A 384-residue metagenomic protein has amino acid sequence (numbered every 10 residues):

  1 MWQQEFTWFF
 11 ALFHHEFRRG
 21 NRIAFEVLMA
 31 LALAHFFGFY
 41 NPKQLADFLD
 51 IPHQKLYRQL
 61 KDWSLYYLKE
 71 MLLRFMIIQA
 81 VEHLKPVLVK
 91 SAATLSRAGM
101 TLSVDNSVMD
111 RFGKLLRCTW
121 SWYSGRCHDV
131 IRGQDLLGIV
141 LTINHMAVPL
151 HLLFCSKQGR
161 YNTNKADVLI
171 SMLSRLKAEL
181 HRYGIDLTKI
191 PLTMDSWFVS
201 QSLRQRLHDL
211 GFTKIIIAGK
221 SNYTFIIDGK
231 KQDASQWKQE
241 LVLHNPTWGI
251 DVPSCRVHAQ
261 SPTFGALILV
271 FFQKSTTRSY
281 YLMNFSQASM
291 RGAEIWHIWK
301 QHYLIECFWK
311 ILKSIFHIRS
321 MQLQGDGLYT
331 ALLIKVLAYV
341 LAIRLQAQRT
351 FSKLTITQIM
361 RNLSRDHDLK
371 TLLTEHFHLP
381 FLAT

Functional and structural regions predicted by a protein language model:
M1-K69, L73: Gly/serine-rich nucleotide phosphate-binding loop at the start of the catalytic core of nucleotide/ADP-ribose-handling
M1-N21, R97, M146-T384: Single, function-defining residue in the core of a domain
F37, I131, S196-V199: Short, glycine/acidic-rich beta->alpha junctions
N41, P52, A98-L102, D135 (+3 more regions): Generic hydrophobic, aliphatic-rich segments that mediate packing or membrane embedding
F48, W63, T101-D110, T142 (+3 more regions): Mid-sequence acidic-hydrophobic segments that form the walls of catalytic/ligand-binding cavities or oligomerization
D62-M146, S156: Active-site-proximal, Lys/Arg-enriched surface segment that forms a nucleic-acid-binding/basic interface patch
